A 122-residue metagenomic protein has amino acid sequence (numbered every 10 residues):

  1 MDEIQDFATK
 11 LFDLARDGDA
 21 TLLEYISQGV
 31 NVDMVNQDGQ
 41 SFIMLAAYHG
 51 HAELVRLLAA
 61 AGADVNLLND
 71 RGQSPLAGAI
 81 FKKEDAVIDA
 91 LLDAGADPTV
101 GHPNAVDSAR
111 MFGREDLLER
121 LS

Functional and structural regions predicted by a protein language model:
T21-L22, E53-L54, A86-V87, D116-R120: Conserved ankyrin/ankyrin-like repeat signature
Y25-I26, L58, L91, L121: Conserved hydrophobic site in ankyrin repeats
L92, D97-S122: Leucine-rich solenoid repeat scaffolds
